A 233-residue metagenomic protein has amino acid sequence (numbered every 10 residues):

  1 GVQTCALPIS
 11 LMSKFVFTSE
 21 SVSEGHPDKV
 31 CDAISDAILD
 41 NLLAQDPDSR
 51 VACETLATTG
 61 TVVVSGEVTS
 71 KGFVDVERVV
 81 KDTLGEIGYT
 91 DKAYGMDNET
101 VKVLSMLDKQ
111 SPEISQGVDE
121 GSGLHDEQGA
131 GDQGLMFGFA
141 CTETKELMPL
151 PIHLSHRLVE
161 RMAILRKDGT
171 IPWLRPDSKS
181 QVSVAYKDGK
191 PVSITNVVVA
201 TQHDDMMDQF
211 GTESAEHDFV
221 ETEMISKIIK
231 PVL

Functional and structural regions predicted by a protein language model:
G1-L7: Short, small-residue-biased leader/transition segments that mark boundaries at the very start of proteins
L11-A52: N-terminal, positively charged regions that mediate nucleic acid binding
T18, G60, R78, G85-L233: Glycine-rich, mobile lid/loop segments that gate access to catalytic sites or pores
E20-H26, V68, L124-D126: A short glycine/serine-rich beta->alpha loop
S23, P27-C31, F73, L147 (+1 more regions): Alpha-helix N-cap/helix-initiation motif
Q45-L56, F73-E77, D91-M96: Short N-terminal amphipathic alpha-helices
A52-S70: Short, charge-patterned binding micro-sites
S70-L84: Active-site-surrounding "flap" and adjacent substrate/cofactor-binding loops of secreted or lumenal enzymes, prototyped
